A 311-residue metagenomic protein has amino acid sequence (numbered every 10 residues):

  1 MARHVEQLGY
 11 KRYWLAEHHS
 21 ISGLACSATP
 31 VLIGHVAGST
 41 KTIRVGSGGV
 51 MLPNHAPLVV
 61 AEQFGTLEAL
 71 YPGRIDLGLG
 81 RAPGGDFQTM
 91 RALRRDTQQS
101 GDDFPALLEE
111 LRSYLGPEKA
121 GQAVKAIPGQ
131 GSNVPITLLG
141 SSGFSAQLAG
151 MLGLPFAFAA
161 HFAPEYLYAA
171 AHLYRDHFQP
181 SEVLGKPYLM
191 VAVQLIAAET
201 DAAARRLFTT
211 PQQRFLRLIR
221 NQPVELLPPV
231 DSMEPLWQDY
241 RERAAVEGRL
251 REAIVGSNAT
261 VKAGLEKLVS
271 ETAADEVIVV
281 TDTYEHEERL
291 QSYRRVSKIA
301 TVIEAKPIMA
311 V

Functional and structural regions predicted by a protein language model:
M1-H4, S141-Q147, T260-K267: Short, acidic/polar
M1-I43, I308-A310: N-terminal beta1-alpha1-beta2 module of alpha/beta enzyme domains
V5, G9, E17, V36 (+5 more regions): Conserved, mostly hydrophobic/aromatic
Y13-L15, V45-S47, I75-L79, P135-L139 (+3 more regions): Hydrophobic faces of well-ordered beta-strands that scaffold small-molecule active sites in alpha/beta enzyme cores
S39-T42, Y71, G150-A157, A273: Glycine-enriched alpha-helix->loop->beta-strand junction motifs that scaffold or abut catalytic
P53-G116, F156, P164: Flexible, glycine-rich active-site loops centered on histidine and acidic residues that chelate a metal or position
R91, T97-K125, Y166-D275, T301-V311: An alpha-helical appendage that flanks or caps ligand/catalytic pockets
F144-A146, G150-A171: A conserved active-site cap/scaffold subdomain adjacent to cofactor or substrate pockets
